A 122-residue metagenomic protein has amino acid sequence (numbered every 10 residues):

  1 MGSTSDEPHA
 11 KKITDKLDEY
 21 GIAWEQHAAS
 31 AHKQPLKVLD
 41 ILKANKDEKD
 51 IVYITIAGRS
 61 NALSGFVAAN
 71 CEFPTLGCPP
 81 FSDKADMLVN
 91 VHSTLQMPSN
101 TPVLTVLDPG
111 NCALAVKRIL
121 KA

Functional and structural regions predicted by a protein language model:
M1-A31: Glycine-rich phosphate/diphosphate-binding loop of Rossmann-like nucleotide-binding domains
M1-S3, E25-H27, V52-T55, L76 (+1 more regions): Short glycine-rich or small-residue beta-strand-to-loop segments that form or flank ligand, phosphate, metal/Fe-S
T4, A29-A31, G58-R59, P80-D83 (+1 more regions): Short, ordered loop/turn segments at secondary-structure junctions
D6-K11, P35-L36, S60-F66, A85-L88 (+1 more regions): Short glycine/serine/threonine-rich phosphate/pyrophosphate-binding segments that cradle anionic phosphate groups
K16-Y20, A44-E48, P74, T94-T101 (+1 more regions): Change "in soluble alpha/beta enzymes" to "in soluble alpha/beta proteins
W24-D47: N-terminal beta-loop-helix "entrance" segment that forms/cooperates in small-molecule cofactor or anionic ligand
D40-P79: Glycine-rich phosphate-binding loop
D83-A122: Short, glycine-/small-residue-rich phosphate/pyrophosphate-handling segment
